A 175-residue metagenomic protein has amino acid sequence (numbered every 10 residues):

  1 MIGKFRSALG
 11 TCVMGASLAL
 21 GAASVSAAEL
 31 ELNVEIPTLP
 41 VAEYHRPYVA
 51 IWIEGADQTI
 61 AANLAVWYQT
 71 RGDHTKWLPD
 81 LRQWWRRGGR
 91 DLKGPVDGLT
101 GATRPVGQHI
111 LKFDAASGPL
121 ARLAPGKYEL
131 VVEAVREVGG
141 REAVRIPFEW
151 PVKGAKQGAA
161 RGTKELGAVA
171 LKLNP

Functional and structural regions predicted by a protein language model:
M1-F5: N-terminal secretory signal peptides that target proteins for export/translocation
A8-G21: Bacterial N-terminal signal peptides
V25-A62, T70, G139-P175: Primarily secretory-pathway and cell-envelope proteins
A27, V106-Q108, P125-E129: Extracellular Ig-like/FN3 beta-sandwich strand-entry sites
E43, T103-P105, A124-G126, T163: A generic structural micro-feature
W52, K112-D114, V131: Residues within well-ordered beta-strands of beta-sheet-rich folds
A56-L123: Structured domain cores in non-transmembrane regions
A116, E133-E137: Beta-strand-rich extracellular modules
